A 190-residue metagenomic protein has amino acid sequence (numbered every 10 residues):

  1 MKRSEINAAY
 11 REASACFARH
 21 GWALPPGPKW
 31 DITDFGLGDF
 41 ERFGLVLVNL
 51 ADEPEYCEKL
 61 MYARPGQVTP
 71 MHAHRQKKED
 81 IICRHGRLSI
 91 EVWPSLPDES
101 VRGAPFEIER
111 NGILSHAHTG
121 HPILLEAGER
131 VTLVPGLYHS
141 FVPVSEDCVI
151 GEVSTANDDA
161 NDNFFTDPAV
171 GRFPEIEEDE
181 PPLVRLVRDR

Functional and structural regions predicted by a protein language model:
M1-Y56, G103-S115, I176-R190: A short, N-terminal "cap"/entry segment at the start of jelly-roll beta-barrel domains of the cupin/DSBH fold
A13, V48-L50, A63, M71 (+3 more regions): Generic structural hydrophobic/aromatic packing signal, biased to beta-strands
K29-M71, K77, I82-R84, T119-G120 (+1 more regions): A short glycine-rich, His/Asp/Glu-containing loop-to-beta-strand
P65, Q76-D98, R102-A104: Glycine- and acidic-residue-biased ligand/ion/polar-headgroup-sensing regions
P70-H72, I90-E91, I123, T132-L133 (+2 more regions): Short beta-strand His + acidic residue motifs that chelate non-heme Fe in jelly-roll/DSBH and cupin folds
L96-H116, Y138-R190: Double-stranded beta-helix
